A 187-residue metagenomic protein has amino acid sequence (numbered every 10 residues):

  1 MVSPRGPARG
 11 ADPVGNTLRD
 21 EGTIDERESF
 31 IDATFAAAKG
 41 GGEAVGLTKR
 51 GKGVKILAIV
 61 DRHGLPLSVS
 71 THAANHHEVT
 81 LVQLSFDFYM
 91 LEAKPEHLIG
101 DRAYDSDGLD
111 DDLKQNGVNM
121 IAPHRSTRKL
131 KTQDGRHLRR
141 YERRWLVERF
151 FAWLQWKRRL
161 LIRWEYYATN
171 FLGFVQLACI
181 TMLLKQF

Functional and structural regions predicted by a protein language model:
M1-F187: Short alpha-helical elements
